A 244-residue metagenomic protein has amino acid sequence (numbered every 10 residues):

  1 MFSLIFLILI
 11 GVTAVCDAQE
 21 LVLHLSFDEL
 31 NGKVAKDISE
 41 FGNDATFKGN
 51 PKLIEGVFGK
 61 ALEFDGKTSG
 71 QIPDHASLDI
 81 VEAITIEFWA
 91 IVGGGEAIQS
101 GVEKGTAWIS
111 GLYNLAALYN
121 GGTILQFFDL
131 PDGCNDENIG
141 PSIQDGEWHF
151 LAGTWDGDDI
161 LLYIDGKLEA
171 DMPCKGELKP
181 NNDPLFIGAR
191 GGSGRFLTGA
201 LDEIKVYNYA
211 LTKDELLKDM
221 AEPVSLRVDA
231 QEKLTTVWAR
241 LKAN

Functional and structural regions predicted by a protein language model:
M1-S3: Classical eukaryotic N-terminal signal peptides for Sec-dependent ER targeting/secretion, especially the positively
I5-K67, L217-N244: Extracytoplasmic low-complexity segments
V22, S26, N31, A35 (+8 more regions): Extracellular glycan-recognition modules
P73-A76, N138-S142, C174-K175: Beta-strand-rich interaction surfaces with strong enrichment in secreted/lumenal proteins
Y163-E169: Short strand-turn-strand beta-turns centered on an Asx-Gly dipeptide
M172-A200: Flexible glycan-contacting loops in extracellular carbohydrate-active proteins
